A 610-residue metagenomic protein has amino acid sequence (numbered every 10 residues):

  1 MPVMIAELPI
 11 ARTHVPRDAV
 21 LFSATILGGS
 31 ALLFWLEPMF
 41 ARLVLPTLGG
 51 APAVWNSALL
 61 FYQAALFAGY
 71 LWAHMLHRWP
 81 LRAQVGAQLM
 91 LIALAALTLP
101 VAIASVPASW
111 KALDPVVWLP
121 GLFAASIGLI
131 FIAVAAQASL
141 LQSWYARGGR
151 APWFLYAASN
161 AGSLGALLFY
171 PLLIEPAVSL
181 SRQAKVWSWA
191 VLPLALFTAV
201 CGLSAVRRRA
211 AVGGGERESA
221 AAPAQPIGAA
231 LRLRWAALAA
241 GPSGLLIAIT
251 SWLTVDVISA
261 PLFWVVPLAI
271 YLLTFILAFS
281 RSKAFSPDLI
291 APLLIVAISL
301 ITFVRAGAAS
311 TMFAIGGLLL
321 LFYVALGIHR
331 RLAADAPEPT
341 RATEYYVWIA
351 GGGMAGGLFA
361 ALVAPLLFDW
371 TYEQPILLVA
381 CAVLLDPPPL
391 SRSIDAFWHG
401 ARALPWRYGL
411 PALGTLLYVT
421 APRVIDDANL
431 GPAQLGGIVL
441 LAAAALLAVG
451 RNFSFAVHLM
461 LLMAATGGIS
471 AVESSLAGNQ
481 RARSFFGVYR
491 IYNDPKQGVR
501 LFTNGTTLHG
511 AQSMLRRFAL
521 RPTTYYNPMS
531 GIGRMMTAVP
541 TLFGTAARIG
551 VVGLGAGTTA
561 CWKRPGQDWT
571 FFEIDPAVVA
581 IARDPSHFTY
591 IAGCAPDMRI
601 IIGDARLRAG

Functional and structural regions predicted by a protein language model:
P2-G610: Alpha-helical transmembrane segments of multi-pass membrane proteins
